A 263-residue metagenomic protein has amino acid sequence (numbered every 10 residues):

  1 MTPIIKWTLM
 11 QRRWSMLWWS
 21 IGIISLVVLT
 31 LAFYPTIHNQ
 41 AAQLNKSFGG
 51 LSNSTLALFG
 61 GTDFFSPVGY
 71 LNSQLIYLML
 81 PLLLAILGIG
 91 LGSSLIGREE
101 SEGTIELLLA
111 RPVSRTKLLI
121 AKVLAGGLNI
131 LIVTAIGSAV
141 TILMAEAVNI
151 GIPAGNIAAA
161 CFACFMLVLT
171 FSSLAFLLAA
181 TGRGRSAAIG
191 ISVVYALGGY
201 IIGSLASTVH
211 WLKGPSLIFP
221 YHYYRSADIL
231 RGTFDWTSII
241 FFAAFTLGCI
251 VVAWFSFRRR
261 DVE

Functional and structural regions predicted by a protein language model:
M1-I24: Aromatic- and glycine-rich beta-strand/loop motifs that create alpha-glucan
R12-S15, L29-V68, I191-E263: Terminal transmembrane helical anchor/hairpin motif
I24, V28-A32, G69, I120-G182 (+1 more regions): Secretory targeting signals
L71-R98, V193: Long, hydrophobic alpha-helical segments
P81-A85, V133, A163-L167, F245-T246: Alpha-helical transmembrane segments of multi-pass membrane transport proteins
G88-G92, V140, S173-L174, P220 (+1 more regions): Hydrophobic/aromatic residues in alpha-helical transmembrane segments
I89-L109, V123: Transmembrane helix boundary and interhelical loop/hinge segments in multi-pass membrane proteins
